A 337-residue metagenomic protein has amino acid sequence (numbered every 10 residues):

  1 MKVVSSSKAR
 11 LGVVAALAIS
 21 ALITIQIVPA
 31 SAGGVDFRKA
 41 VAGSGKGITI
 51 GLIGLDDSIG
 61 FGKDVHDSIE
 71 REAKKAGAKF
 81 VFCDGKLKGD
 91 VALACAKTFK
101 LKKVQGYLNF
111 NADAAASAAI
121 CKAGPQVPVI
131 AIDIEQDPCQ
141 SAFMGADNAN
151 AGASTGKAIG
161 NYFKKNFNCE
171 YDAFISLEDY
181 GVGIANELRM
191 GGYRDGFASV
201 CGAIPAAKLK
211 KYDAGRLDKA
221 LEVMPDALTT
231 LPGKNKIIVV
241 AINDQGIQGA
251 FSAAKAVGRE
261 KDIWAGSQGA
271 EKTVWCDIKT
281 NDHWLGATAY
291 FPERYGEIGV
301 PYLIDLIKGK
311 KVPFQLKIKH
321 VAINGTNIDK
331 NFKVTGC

Functional and structural regions predicted by a protein language model:
M1-T49, G124-V127, C337: Short, low-complexity disordered leader/linker segments with a strong preference for bacterial N-terminal type II
S31-T49, L177-E178, A185, F197 (+1 more regions): Hinge/cleft segment of the Venus flytrap/periplasmic-binding protein
I53-D67, V81-V91, D113, G145-S154 (+5 more regions): Hinge/beta->alpha junction and helix N-cap segments in small-molecule ligand-binding domains
K74-A78, F197-I204, L231-P232, K255-K261: Short helix-capping segments at alpha-helix termini
K86-N148, V239, D244-A250: Beta-alpha junction/loop-to-helix N-cap segments that form part of ligand/metal-binding clefts
K100, I159-F167, L228, G299 (+1 more regions): Short, hydrophobic alpha-helical segments
N109-P125, V129, Y193, K210-D277: Hydrophobic alpha-helical
A115-N150, C169-E170, F174-L177, E271-T280 (+2 more regions): Flexible loop/hinge segments that line or gate small-molecule binding clefts
